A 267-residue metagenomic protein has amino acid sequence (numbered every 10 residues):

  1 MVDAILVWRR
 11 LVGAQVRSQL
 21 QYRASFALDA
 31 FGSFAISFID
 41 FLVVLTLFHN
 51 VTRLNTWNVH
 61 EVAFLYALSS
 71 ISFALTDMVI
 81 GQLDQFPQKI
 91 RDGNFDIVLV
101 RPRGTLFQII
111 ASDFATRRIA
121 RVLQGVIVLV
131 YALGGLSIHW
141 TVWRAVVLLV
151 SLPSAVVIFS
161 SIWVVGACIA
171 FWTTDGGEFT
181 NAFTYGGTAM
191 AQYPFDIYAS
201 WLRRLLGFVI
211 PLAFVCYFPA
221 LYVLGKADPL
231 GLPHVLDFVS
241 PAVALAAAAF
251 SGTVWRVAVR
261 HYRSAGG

Functional and structural regions predicted by a protein language model:
M1-G267: Hydrophobic transmembrane alpha-helices and immediately adjacent juxtamembrane helices of multi-pass inner-membrane
